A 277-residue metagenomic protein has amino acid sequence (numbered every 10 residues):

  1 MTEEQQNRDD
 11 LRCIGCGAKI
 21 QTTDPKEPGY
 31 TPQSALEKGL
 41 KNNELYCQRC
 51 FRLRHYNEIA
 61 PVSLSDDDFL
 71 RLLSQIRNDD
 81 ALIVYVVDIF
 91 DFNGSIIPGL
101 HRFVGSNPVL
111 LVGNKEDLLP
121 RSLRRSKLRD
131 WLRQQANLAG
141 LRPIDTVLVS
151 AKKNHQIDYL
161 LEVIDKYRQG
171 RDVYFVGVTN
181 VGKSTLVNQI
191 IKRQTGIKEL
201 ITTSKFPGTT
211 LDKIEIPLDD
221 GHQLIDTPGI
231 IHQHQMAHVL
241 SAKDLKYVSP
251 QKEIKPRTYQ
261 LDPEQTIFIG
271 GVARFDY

Functional and structural regions predicted by a protein language model:
M1-I83, N107-L110, E116, I197 (+1 more regions): Helix-rich effector regions associated with P-loop NTPase G domains
S63, D67-L70, F92-F103: Amphipathic helical hotspot of TIR/SEFIR-family domains
L82-Y85, Y174: Conserved beta-strand elements of the Class I
V84, I89, I96, L111: Core catalytic machinery and nucleic-acid-binding channels of phosphodiester-processing enzymes
I89-N93, D117-L119: Short acidic, S/G/P-rich loop/turn micro-motifs used as interaction or catalytic elements
F92-G94, I157, K183, D212: Short, well-ordered alpha-helical microsegments
G94-I97, R121-S126, H234-A237: Conserved ATPase-coupling elements of RecA-like P-loop NTPase cores
P108-L110, L118-V181, V187, K192-S204: Canonical P-loop GTPase G-domain recognition
